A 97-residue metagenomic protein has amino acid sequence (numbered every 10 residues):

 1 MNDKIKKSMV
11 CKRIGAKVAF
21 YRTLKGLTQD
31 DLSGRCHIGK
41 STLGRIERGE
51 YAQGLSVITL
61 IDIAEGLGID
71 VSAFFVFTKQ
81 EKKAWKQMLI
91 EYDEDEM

Functional and structural regions predicted by a protein language model:
M1-L24: A short, Lys/Arg-rich alpha-helix, primarily the initiator
D3, A73-M97: Short, charged recognition helix plus adjacent turn of helix-turn-helix-like nucleic-acid-binding domains
A16-R35, E96: Short basic helix-loop element that most often maps to the first helix and adjoining turn of HTH DNA-binding modules
V18, L32-S33, L43-I46, F74: Conserved hydrophobic/aromatic packing and binding residues within compact polymer-binding modules
T28, G39-T42, S56, D70: Short coil turns linking two alpha-helices in DNA-binding domains
H37-Q53: Recognition helix of helix-turn-helix/homeodomain-like DNA-binding domains that insert into the DNA major groove
E50-E65: Short, basic-rich loop-to-helix N-cap that marks the start of a DNA-contacting helix
